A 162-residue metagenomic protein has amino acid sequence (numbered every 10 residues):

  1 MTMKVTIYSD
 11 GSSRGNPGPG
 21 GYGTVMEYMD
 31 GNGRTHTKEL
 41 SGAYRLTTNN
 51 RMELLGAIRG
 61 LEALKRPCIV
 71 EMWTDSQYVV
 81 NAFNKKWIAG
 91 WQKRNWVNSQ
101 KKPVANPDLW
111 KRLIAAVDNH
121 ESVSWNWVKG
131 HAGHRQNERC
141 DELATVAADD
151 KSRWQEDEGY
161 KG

Functional and structural regions predicted by a protein language model:
M1-R51, L55, R59-C68, F83 (+2 more regions): RNase H-like nuclease fold core
S12-P19, A57-R139, L143: RNase H catalytic domain
